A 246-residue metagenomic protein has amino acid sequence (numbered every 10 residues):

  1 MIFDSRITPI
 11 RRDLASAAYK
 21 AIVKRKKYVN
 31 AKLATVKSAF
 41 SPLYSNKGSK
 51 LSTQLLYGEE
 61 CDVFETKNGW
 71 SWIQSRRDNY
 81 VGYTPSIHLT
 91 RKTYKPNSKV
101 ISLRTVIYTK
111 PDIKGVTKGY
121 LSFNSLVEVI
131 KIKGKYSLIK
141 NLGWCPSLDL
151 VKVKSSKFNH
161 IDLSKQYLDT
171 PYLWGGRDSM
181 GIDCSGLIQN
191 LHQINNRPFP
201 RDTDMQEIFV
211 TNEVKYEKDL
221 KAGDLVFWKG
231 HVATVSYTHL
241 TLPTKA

Functional and structural regions predicted by a protein language model:
M1-Y28, S75-I101, K140-L163: Boundary regions of SH3-family modules and the immediately adjacent low-complexity/disordered segments in eukaryotic
F3, Q54-T84, G119-L148: SH3/SH3-like beta-barrel superfamily modules
V23, T35-Y57, I101-V129: Beta-loop motif signature
L55, L121, D219-L220, V226-F227: Short, well-ordered loop/turn sites that connect or cap secondary structure elements
L103-T105, T109-G115, G119, F123-Y172: Surface-exposed beta-loop interaction hotspot
Y172-A222: Catalytic cysteine-centered active-site loop
G230-Y237: Catalytic nucleophile-His microenvironment captured as a short glycine-rich beta-strand/loop that brackets
H239-A246: Single conserved hydrophobic/aromatic residue that forms the stacking wall/gate of nucleotide- or nucleobase-binding
